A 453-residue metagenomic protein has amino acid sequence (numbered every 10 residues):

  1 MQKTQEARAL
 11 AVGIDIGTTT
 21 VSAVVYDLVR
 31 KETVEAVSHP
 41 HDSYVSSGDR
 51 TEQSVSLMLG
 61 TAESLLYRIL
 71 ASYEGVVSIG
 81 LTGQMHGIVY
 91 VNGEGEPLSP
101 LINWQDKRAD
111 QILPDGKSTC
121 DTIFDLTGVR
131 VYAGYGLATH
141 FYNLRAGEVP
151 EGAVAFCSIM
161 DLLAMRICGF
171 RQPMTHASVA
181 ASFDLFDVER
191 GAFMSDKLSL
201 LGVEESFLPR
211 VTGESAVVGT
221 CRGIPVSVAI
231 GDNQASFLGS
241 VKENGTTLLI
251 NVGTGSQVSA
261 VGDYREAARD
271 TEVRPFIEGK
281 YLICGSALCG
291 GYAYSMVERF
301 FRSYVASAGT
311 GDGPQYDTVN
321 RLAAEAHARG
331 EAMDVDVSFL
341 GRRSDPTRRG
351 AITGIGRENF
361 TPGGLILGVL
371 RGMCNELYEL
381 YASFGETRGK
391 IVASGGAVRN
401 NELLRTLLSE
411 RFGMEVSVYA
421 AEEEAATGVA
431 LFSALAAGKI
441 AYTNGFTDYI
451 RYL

Functional and structural regions predicted by a protein language model:
M1-P100, D125, G152, P209 (+5 more regions): N-terminal glycine/serine-rich phosphate-binding loop of ATP-dependent small-molecule kinases, especially carbohydrate
Q2, V12-G13, V25, G116-R130 (+5 more regions): Active-site core segments that coordinate phosphate-bearing ligands/cofactors across diverse enzyme families
T18, R30, A109, A235 (+1 more regions): Short, glycine/acidic-enriched loop or turn micro-motifs at the edges of active sites
V37-S43, G83, L113, I167 (+4 more regions): Short, small-residue-rich loop/turn micro-motifs
S43-V45, D110-Q111, V217-G219, F360-T361 (+1 more regions): A short acidic, often aromatic-flanked loop/helix-cap motif at beta-alpha or helix-coil junctions that lines enzyme
A71-N103, R130-G134, A164-D187, T212-G213 (+1 more regions): Short beta-strand-loop/turn "lid" adjacent to the catalytic site in phosphate-handling enzymes
D106: Carbohydrate-associated surface elements
L198-A216: A conserved helix-loop-beta module that forms one wall/lid of the active-site cleft in ATP-utilizing catalytic domains
